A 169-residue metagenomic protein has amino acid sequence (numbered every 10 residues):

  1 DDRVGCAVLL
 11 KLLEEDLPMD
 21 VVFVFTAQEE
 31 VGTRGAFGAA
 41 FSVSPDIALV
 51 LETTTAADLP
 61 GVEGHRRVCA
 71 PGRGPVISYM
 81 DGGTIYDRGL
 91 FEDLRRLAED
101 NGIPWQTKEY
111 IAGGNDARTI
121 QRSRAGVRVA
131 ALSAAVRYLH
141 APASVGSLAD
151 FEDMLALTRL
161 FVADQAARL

Functional and structural regions predicted by a protein language model:
D1-E30, M154-F161: Alpha-helical metal-binding/catalytic segments enriched in His/Glu/Asp
D1-R3, E15-P18, A40-V43, C69-P71 (+1 more regions): Solvent-exposed alpha-helices and their adjacent loops that cap or buttress functional pockets in soluble metabolic
R3-A7, G32-G35, G114-A117, A141: Short glycine/serine/threonine-rich phosphate/pyrophosphate-binding segments that cradle anionic phosphate groups
V24, I47-L49, A130-L132: Hydrophobic/aromatic beta-strand patches that form the interior of the parallel beta-sheet core in alpha/beta enzyme
F25-G32, T53-T55, V136-Y138: Acidic, glycine-rich active-site loops and adjacent beta-strand->loop/helix elements that engage anionic groups
G32-P104: Metal-dependent peptidase/peptidase-like ectodomains
G72-L155, V162-L169: Active-site-adjacent substrate-binding region of metalloamidase/peptidase-like peptide-processing proteins
